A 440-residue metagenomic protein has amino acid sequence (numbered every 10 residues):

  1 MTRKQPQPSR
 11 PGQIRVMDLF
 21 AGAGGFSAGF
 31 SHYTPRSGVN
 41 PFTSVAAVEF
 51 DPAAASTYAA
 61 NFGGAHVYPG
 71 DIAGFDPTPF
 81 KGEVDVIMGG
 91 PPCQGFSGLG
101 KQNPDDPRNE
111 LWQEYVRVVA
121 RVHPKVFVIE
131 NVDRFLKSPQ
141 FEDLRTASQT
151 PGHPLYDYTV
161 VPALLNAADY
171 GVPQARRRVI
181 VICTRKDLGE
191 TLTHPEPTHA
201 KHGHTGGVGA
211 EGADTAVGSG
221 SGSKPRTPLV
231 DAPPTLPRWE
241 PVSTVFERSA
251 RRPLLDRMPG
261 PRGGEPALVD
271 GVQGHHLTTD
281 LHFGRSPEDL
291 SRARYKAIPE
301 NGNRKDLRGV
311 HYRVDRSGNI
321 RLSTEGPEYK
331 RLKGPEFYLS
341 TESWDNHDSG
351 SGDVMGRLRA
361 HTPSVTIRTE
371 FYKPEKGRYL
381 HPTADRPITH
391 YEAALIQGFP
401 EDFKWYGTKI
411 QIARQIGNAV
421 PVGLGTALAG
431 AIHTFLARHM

Functional and structural regions predicted by a protein language model:
T2-V126, D133-T146: Core alpha/beta nucleotide-donor-binding catalytic domains of modification enzymes
Q13, R176-R178, T362-S364: Extracellular structured ligand-interaction cores
A23, F141, R178, N418-T426: Short alpha-helical patches at coil-to-helix transitions and adjacent helical residues in well-structured domains
F42, P173-A175, H361, H390: A short, structural micro-pattern
I72-G74, A163-A168, S349-D353: Short alpha-helical segments and helix-capping/turn motifs at coil-helix boundaries
P77-V84, G98-E342: Class I S-adenosyl-L-methionine
P91-Q94, K186-D187, Y372: Short glycine-rich anion-binding loops that position phosphate/pyrophosphate groups of nucleotides and phosphorylated
L254, P261-M440: C-terminal target-recognition/interaction regions appended to catalytic cores
